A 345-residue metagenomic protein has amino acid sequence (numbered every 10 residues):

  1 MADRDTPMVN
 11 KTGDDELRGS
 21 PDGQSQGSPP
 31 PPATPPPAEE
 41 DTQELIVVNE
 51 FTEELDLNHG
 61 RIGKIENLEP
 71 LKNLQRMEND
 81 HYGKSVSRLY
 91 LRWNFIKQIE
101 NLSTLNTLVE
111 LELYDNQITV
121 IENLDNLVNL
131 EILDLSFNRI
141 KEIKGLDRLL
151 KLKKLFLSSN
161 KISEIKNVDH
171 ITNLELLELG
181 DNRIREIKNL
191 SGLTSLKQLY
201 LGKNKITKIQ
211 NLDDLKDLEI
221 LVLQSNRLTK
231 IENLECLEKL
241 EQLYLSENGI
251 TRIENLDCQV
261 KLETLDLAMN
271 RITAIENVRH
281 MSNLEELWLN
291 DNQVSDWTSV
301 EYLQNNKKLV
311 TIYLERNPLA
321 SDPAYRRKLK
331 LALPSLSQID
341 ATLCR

Functional and structural regions predicted by a protein language model:
M1-E142, D147-K230, E235-T251, N255 (+4 more regions): The feature captures the LRR N-terminal capping module
L262-L289: A contiguous binding-surface segment within folded domains or other stable secondary-structure elements
